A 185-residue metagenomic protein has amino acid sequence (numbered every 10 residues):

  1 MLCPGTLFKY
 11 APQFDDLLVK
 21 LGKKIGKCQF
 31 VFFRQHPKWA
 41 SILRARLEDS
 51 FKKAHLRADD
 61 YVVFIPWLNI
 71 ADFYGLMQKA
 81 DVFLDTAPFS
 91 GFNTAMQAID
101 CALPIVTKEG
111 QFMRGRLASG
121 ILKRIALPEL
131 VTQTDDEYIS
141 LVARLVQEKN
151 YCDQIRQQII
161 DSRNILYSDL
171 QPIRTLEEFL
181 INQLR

Functional and structural regions predicted by a protein language model:
M1-N69, Q78: Conserved catalytic-core segment of nucleotide-activated headgroup transferases in glycan assembly
G5-L7, K23, F33-H36, I42-S50 (+2 more regions): C-terminal amphipathic helix plus adjacent low-complexity, charged tail appended to glycosyltransferase catalytic
P12, A71, D135-D136, L170: Residues in well-ordered alpha-helical elements
Q13, L17, E137, T175: Charged catalytic carboxylate motif
A71-F73, N93-T94: Short acidic active-site motifs
Q78, V82, T86-Y167: Catalytic binding pocket for nucleotide-activated donors in carbohydrate/polymer assembly enzymes
